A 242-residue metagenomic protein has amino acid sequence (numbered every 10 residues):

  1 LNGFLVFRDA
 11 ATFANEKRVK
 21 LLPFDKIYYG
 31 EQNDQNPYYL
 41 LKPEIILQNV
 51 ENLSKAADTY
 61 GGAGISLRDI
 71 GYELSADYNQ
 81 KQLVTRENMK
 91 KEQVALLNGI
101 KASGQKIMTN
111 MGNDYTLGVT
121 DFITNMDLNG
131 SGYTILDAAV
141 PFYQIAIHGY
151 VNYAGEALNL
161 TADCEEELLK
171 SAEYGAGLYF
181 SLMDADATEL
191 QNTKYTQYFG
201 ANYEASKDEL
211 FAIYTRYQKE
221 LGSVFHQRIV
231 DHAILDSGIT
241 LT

Functional and structural regions predicted by a protein language model:
G3-G62, G71-T242: Active-site-proximal substrate-binding groove within the catalytic cores of carbohydrate-active enzymes
I65-L67: Hydrophobic residues within beta-strands of alpha/beta enzymes
